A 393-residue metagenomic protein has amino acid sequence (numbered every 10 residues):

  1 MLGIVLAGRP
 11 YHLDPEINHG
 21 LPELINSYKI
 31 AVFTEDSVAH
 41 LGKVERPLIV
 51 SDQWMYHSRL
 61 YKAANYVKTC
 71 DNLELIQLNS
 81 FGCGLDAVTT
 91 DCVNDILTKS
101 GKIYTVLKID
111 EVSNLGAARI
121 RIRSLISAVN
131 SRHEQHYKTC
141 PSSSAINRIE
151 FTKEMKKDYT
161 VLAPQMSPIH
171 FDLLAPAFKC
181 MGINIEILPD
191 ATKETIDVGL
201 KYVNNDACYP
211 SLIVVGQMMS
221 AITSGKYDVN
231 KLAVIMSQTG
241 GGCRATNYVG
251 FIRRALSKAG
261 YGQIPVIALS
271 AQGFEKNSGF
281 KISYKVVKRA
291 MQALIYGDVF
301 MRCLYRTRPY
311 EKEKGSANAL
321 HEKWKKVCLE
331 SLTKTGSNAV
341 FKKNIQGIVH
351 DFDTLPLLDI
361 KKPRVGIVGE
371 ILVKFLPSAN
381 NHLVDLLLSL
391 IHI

Functional and structural regions predicted by a protein language model:
M1-H392: An N-terminal assembly and electron-transfer interface module characteristic of large anaerobic redox and radical
